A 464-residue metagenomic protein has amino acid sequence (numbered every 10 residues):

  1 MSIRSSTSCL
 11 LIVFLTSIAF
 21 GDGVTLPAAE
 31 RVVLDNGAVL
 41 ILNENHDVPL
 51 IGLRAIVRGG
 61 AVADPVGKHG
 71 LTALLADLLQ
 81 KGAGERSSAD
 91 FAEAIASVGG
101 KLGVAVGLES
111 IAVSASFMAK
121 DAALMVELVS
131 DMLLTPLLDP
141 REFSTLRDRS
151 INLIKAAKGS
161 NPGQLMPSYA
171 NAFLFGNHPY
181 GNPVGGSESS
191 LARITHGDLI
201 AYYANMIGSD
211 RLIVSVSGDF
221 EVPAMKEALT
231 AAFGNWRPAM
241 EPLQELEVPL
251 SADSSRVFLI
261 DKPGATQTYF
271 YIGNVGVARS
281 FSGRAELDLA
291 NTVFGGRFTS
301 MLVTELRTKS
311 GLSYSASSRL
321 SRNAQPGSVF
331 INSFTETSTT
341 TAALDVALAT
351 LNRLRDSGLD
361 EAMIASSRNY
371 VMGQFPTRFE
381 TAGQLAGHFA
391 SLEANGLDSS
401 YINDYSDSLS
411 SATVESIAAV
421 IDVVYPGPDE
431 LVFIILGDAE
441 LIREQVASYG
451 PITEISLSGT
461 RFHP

Functional and structural regions predicted by a protein language model:
M1-I3: N-terminal secretory signal peptides that target proteins for export/translocation
S8-I18: Bacterial N-terminal signal peptides
A19-G23, A28: Boundary at the C-terminal end of the N-terminal hydrophobic targeting segment
D22, G176, V184, I213-A278 (+1 more regions): An aromatic/glycine/proline-enriched structural segment found at the starts of mature extracellular/organellar domains
E30-D35, F258-D261: Short acidic-hydrophobic surface loop/beta-edge motif
N43, D47-A76, S88-L134, I151-L153 (+7 more regions): M16 family metallopeptidases and their MPP-like homologs
D131-P140, A232-M240, A349-G358, Y449-S458: A common structural junction motif
S168, H196-A232, P426-E430: Non-catalytic, conformational "gating/processing" segments within enzyme and secreted inhibitor domains
